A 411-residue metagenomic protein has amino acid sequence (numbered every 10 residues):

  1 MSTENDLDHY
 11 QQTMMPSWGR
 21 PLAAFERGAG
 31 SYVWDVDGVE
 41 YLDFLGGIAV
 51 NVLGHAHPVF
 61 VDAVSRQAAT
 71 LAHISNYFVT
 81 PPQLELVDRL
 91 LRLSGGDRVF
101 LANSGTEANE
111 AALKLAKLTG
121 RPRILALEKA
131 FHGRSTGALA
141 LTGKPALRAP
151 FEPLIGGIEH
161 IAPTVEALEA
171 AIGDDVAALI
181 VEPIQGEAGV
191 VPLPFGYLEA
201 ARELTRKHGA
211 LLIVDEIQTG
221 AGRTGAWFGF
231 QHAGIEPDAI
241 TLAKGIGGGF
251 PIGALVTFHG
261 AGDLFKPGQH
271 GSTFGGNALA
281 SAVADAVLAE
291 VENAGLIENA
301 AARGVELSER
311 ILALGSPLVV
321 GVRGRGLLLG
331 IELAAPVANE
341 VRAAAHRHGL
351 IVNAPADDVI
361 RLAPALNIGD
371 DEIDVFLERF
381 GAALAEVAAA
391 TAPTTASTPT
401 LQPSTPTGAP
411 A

Functional and structural regions predicted by a protein language model:
M1-A411: Conserved N-terminal phosphate-binding loop of PLP-dependent enzymes in the Aspartate aminotransferase
